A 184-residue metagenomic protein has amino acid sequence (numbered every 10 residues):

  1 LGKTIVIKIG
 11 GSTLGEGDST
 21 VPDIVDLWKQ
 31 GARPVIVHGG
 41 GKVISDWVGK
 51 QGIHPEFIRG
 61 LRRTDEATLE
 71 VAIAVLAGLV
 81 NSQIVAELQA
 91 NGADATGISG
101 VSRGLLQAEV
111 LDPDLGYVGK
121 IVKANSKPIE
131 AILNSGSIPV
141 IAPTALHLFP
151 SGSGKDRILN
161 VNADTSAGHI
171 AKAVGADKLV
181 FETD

Functional and structural regions predicted by a protein language model:
L1-T183: Nucleotide/pyrophosphate-binding catalytic subdomain
